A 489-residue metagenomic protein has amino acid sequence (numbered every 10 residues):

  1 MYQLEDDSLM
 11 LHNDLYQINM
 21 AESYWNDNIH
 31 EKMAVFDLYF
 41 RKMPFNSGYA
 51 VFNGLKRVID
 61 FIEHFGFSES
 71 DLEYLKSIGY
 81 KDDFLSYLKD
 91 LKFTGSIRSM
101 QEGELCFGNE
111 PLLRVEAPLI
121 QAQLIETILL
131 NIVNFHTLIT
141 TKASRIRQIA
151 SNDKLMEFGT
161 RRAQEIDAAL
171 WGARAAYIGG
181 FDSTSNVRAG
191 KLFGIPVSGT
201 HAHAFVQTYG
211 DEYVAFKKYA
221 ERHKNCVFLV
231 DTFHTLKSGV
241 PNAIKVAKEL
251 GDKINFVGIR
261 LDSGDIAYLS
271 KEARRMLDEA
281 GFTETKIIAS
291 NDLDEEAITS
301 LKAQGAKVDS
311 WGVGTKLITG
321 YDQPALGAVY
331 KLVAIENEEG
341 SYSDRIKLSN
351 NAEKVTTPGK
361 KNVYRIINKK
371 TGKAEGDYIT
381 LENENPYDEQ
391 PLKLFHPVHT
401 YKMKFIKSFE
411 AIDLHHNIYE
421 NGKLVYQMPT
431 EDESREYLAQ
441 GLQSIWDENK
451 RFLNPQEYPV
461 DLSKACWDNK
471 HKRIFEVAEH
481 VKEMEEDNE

Functional and structural regions predicted by a protein language model:
M1-R222, K331-E489: Ordered alpha/beta subdomains of enzyme catalytic regions
A204-E375: Glycine-rich phosphate/ribose-binding loops and adjacent secondary-structure elements that form binding surfaces
